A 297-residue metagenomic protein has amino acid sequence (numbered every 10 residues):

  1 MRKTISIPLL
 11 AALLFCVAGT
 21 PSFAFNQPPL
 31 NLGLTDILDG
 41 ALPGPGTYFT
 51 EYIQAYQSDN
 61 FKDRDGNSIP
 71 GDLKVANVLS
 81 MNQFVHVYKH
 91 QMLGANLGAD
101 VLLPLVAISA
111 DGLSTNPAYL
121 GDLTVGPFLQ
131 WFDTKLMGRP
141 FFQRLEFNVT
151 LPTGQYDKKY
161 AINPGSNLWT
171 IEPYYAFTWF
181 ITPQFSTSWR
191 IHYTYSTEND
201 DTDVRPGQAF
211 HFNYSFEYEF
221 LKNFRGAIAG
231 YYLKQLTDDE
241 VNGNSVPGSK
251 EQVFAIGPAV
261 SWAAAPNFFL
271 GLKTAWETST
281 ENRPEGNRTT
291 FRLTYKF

Functional and structural regions predicted by a protein language model:
F25, D39-G46, K89-G98, G112 (+4 more regions): Short loop/turn motifs that connect adjacent beta-strands in outer-membrane beta-barrel proteins
N26-Q27, Y56-L79, L113, A161-I162: Surface-exposed strand-loop-strand hairpins of Gram-negative outer-membrane beta-barrel proteins
P29, S58, K62, G66-S68 (+1 more regions): Outer membrane beta-barrel transmembrane domains
A41, A55, H86-Y88, L129-W131 (+6 more regions): Residue-level signature of outer-membrane beta-barrel architecture
T47-F49, I53, V78-F84, G121-P127 (+5 more regions): Hydrophobic, lipid-facing positions within transmembrane beta-strands of outer-membrane proteins
F49-E51, A95-V101, V125, F141-F147 (+5 more regions): Transmembrane beta-strands of outer-membrane beta-barrel proteins
Q54-Y56, L102-V106, Q130, N148-P152 (+5 more regions): Outer-membrane beta-barrel pore domains and translocons
L105-R205, P247-G248: Outer-membrane pore/translocation modules
